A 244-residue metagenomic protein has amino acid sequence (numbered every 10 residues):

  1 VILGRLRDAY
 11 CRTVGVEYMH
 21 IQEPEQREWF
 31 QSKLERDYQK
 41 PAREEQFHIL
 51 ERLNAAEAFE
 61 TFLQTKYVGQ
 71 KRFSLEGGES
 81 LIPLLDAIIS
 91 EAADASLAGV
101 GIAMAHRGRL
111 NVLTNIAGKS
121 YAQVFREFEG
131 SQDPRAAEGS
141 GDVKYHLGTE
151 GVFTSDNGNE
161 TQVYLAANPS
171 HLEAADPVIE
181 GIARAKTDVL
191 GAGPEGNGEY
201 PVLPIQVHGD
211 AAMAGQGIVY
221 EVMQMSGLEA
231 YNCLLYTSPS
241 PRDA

Functional and structural regions predicted by a protein language model:
V1-L81: Extended, charge-enriched "interface" segments that sit outside catalytic cores
K40-F59, F128-A192: Active-site cores of enzymes that catalyze phosphoryl transfer or operate on phosphate-rich substrates
F62-A122: Active-site pocket-lining segments that scaffold enzyme catalytic pockets across diverse folds
Q64-E76, L97-I102, G158-L172, Y200-G209 (+1 more regions): Glycine- and acidic
S90-G99, K119-V124, T154-N159, A185-Y200 (+1 more regions): Secondary-structure transition/capping motifs at alpha-helix termini and the adjoining loop/turn into the next element
M104-R107, G209-A212, R242: An acidic- and aromatic-residue-enriched active-site/binding cleft used to recognize and process polar
L110-A117, M213-Y220, G227: Short acidic, glycine/serine/threonine-rich loops at helix termini
Y236-P241: Conserved small/polar residues in nucleotide/adenosyl-binding loops
